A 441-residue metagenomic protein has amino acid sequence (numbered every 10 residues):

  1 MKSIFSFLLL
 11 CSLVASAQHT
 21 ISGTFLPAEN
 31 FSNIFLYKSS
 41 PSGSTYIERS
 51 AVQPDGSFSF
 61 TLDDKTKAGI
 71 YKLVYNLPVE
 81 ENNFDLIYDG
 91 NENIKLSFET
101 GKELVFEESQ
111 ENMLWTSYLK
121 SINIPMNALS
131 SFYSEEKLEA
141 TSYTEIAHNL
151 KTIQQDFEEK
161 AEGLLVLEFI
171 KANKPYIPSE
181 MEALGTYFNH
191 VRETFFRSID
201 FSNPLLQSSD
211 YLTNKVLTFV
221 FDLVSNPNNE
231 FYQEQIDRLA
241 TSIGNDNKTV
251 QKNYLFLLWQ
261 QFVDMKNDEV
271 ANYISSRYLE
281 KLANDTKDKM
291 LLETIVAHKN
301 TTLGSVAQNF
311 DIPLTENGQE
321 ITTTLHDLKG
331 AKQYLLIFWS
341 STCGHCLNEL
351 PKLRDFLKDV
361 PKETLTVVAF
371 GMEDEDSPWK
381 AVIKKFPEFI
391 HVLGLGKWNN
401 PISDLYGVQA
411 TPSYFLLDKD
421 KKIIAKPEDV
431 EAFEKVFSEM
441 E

Functional and structural regions predicted by a protein language model:
M1-T24, E441: Bacterial Sec-dependent N-terminal signal peptides
Q18-S202: A non-transmembrane, solvent-exposed segment enriched in polar/low-complexity residues
N173-V250: Charged, long alpha-helical assembly modules
F231-V306: N-terminal targeting signals for export/organelle localization
T286-H326, I390, K435-E439: N-terminal "domain-start" segment that seeds a small globular fold
T323-L353, T366-F370: Short active-site neighborhood of thiol/selenol oxidoreductases, capturing the structured segment around
L347-K385, W398-I402: Structural microenvironment flanking redox-active thiols in thiol-disulfide oxidoreductases
W398-S438: Thiol/disulfide oxidoreductase modules built on the thioredoxin-like
